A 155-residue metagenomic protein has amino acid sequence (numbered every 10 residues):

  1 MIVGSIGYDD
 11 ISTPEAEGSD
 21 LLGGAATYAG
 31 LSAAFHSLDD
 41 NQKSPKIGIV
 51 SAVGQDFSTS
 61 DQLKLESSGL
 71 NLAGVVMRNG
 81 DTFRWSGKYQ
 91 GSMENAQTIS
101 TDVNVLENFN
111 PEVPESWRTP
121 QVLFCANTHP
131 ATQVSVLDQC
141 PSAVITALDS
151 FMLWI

Functional and structural regions predicted by a protein language model:
M1-G7: Short, hydrophobic/glycine-enriched beta-strand segments
I2, G48-S51, L148: Structural beta-sheet core signal
Y8-D20, S37-F124, D138-S142: Conserved N-terminal subdomain of the carbohydrate kinase-like
A16-A34: Short catalytic helix/loop segments, enriched in acidic residues and glycine and frequently bearing histidine
G24-T27, M77-N79, S150-W154: Short, acidic/turn-prone active-site loops that include or flank metal/cofactor- and phosphate-binding residues
Y28, S60, S135: Short Gly/charged-rich anion-binding patches and loops
P120-I155: Conserved beta-alpha-beta core of the PfkB/ribokinase-like small-molecule kinase fold
